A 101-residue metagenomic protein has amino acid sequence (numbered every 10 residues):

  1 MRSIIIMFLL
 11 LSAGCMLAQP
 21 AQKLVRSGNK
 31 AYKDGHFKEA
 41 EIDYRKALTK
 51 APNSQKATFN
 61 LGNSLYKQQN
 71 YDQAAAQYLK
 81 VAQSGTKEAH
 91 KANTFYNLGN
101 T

Functional and structural regions predicted by a protein language model:
Q22, K56, H90-N93: Start-of-helix register in tetratricopeptide repeats
P52, T86-A89: Short coil turns that delineate tetratricopeptide repeat
